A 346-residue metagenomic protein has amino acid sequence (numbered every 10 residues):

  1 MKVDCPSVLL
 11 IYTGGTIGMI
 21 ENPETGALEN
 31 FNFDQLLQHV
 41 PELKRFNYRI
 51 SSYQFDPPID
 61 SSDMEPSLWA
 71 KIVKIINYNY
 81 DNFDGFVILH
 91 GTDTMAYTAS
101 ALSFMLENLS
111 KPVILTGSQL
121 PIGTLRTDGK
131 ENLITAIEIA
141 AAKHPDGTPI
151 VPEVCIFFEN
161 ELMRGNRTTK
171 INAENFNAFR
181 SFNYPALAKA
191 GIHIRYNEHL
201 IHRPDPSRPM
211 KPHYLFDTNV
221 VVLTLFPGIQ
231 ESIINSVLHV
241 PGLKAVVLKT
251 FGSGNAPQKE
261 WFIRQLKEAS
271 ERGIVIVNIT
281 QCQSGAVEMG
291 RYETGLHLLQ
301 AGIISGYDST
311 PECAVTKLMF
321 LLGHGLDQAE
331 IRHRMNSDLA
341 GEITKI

Functional and structural regions predicted by a protein language model:
M1-Y78: ATP/NTP phosphate-donor binding region
K2-C5, I11-G15, N32-K44, R164-S253 (+2 more regions): Accessory alpha-helical/coil subdomains and C-terminal extensions that flank or cap enzyme catalytic cores
D4-V8, T13, N47-Y48, D81-G85 (+6 more regions): Short coil/turn connectors at secondary-structure junctions
T13-G15, G91-T92, S118-P121, F251-S253 (+1 more regions): Short, ordered loop/turn segments at secondary-structure junctions
G14-G15, V87, A136, N160 (+2 more regions): Buried hydrophobic positions in well-ordered alpha/beta secondary-structure cores of metabolic enzymes
I88-K111, Q258-Q265, T294: Short Gly/Thr/Asp-enriched flexible loops that form oxyanion-binding sites at enzyme active sites
L115-G191: Internal gly/pro-rich beta-alpha loop/helix module that stabilizes soluble enzyme cofactors or their anionic handles
T250-I346: C-terminal non-catalytic interaction/assembly regions of soluble proteins
